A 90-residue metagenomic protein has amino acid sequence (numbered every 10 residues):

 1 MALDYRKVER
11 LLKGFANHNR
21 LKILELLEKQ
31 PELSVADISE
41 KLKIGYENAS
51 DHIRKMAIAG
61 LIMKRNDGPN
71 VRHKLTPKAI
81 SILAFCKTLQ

Functional and structural regions predicted by a protein language model:
A2, L12, K29, R72-Q90: Conserved segment of winged-helix/HTH DNA-binding domains
G14-L24: Short alpha-helical elements of helix-turn-helix
H18, Q30-S34: Short capping segments at the starts of secondary-structure elements
L24, I53-R54: Short, hydrophobic-biased segments on the C-terminal half of alpha helices that form "recognition helices"
E40, A57-I58: Alpha-helical residues within the helix-turn-helix
G45: Helix-turn-helix DNA-binding motif, specifically the short coil turn and the N-cap/start of the second
I58-G68, K74: Beta-hairpin "wing" of winged helix-turn-helix
